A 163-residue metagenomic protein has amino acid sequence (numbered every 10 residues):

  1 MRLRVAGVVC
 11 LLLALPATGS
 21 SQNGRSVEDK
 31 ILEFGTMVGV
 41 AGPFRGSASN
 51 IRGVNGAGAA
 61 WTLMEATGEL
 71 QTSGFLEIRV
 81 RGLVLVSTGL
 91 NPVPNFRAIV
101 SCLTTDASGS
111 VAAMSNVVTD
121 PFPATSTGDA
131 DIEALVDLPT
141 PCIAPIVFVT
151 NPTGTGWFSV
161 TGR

Functional and structural regions predicted by a protein language model:
M1-G7: Bacterial N-terminal signal peptides that target proteins for export
G7-P16: Bacterial N-terminal signal peptides
S20-Q22: Boundary of Sec targeting at the N-terminus
R25-G74: Transition segment at domain starts
F75, V93-R97, A144: Exposed beta-strand and adjacent loop surfaces of beta-rich binding modules that mediate intermolecular recognition
G82-G89: Short amphipathic, basic-aromatic surface patches that mediate peripheral association with negatively charged
G89-S108: Extended low-complexity, serine/threonine- and proline-enriched intrinsically disordered segments
A107-R163: Helix-rich interaction surfaces within compact, conserved domain-sized segments that mediate assembly or partner
